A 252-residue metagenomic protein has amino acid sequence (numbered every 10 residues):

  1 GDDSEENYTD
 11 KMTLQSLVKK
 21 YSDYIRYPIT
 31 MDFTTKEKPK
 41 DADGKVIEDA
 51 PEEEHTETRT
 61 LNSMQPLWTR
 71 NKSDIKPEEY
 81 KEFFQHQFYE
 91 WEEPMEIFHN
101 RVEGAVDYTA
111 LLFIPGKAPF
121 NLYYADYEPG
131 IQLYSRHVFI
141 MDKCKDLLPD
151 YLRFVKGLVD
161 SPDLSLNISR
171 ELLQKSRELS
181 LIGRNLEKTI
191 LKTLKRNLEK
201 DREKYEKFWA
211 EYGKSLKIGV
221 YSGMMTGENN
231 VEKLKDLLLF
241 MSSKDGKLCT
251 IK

Functional and structural regions predicted by a protein language model:
G1-K252: Conserved GHKL (Bergerat-fold) ATPase module
